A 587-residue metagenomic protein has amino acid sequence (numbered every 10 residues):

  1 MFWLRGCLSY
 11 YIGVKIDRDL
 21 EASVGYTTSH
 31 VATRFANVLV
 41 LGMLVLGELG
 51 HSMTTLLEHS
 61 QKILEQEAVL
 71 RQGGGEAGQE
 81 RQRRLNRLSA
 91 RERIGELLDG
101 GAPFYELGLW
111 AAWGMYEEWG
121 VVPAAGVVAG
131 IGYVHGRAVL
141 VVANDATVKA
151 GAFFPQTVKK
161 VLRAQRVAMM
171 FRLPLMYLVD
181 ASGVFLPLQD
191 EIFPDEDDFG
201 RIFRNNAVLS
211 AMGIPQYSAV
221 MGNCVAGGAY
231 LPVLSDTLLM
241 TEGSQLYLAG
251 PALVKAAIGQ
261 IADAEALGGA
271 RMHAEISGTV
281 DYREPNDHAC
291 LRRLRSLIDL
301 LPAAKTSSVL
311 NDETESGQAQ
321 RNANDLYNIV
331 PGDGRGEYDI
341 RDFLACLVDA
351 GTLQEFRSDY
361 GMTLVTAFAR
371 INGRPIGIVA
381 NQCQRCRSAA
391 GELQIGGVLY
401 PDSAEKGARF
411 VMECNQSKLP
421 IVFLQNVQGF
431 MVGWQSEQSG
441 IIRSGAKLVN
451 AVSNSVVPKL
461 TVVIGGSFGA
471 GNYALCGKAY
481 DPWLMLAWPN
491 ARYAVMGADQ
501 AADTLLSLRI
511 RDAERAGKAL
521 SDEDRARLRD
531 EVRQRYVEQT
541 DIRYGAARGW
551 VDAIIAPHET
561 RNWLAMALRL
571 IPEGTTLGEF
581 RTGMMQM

Functional and structural regions predicted by a protein language model:
Y10-Y11, D17-D19, Y26, H51: Intrinsic-disorder-associated, low-complexity terminal segments enriched in Asp/Asn/His/Tyr and depleted of Lys/Arg
V14-I16, A22, G95, L231: N-terminal low-complexity, intrinsically disordered patches enriched in charged
T27, V31, A36-V38: Short hydrophobic alpha-helical segments enriched in small aliphatic residues
L39-L49: Intrinsically disordered, low-complexity proline-rich tandem-repeat tracts
M53-M587: Ligand-binding clefts of soluble mixed alpha/beta catalytic domains
